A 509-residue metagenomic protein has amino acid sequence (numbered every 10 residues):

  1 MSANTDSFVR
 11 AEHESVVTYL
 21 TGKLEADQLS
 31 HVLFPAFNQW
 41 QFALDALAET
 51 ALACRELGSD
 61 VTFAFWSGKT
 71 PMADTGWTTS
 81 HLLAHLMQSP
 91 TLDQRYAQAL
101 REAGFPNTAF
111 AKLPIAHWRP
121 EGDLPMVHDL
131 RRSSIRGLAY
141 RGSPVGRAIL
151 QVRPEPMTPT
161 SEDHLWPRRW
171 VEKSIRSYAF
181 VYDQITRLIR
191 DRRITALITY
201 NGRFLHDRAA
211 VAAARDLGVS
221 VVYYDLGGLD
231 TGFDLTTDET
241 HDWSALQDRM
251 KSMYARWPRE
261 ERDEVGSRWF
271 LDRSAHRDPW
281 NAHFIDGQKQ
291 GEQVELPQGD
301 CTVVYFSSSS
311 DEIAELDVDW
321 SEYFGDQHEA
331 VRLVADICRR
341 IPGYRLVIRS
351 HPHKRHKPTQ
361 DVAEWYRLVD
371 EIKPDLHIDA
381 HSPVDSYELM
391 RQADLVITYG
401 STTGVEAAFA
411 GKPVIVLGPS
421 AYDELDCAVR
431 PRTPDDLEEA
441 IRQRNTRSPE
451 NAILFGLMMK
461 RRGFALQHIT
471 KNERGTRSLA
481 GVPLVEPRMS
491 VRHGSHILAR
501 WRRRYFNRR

Functional and structural regions predicted by a protein language model:
M1-P35, A53-A179, L226-F284, G475 (+4 more regions): Conserved N-terminal ligand/cofactor-binding loop architecture of enzyme catalytic domains
L24, R176-R190, Y344, P358-V405 (+1 more regions): Donor nucleotide-activated moiety binding/catalytic core segment of transferases that use nucleotide-activated donors
A36-A46, T199, A314-V318: A short, glycine/small-residue-rich beta-strand->loop->alpha-helix junction that serves as a flexible
Q41-F63, V211, F324-R339: Histidine-anchored nucleotide/phosphate-binding helix
A46, H206-R208, D225, S382-V429: A donor-sugar binding/catalytic signature common to diverse glycosyltransferases and related nucleotide-sugar
V181-T236: Conserved nucleotide-sugar donor-interacting segment of glycosyltransferase catalytic cores, predominantly GT-B
S274-L368: Conserved catalytic-core segment of nucleotide-activated headgroup transferases in glycan assembly
G299, I341, C427, P431-R509: Long, C-terminal catalytic modules of enzymes
